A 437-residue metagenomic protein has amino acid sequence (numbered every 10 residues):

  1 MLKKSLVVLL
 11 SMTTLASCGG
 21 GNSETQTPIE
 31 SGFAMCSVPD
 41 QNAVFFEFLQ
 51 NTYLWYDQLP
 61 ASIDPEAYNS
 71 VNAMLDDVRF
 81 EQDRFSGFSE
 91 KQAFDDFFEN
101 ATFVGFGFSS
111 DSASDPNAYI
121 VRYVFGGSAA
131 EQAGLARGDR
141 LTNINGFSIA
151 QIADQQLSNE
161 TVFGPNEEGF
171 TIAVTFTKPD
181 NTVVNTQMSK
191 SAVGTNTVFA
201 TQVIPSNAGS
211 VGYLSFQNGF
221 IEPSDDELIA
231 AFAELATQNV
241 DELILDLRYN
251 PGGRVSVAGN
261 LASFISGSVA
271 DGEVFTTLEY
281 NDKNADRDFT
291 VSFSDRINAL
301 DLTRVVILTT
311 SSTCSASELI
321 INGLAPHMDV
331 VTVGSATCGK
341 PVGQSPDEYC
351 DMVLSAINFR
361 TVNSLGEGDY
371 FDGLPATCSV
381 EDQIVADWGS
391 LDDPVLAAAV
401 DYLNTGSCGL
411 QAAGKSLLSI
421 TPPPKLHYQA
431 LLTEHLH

Functional and structural regions predicted by a protein language model:
M1-L6: Bacterial N-terminal signal peptides that target proteins for export
S11-M12, I29: Residue-level signal for mature regions of secreted extracellular proteins and peptides
L15-S17: C-terminal motif of bacterial Sec signal peptides marking the signal peptidase cleavage site
G19-E242, L417-H437: Flexible, low-complexity junctional segments that flank or bridge functional domains
V211-L214, N218, D226-A230, E234-E242 (+1 more regions): C-terminal "post-core" interaction segments
L245: P-loop NTPase catalytic core of nucleic-acid-dependent motor ATPases
